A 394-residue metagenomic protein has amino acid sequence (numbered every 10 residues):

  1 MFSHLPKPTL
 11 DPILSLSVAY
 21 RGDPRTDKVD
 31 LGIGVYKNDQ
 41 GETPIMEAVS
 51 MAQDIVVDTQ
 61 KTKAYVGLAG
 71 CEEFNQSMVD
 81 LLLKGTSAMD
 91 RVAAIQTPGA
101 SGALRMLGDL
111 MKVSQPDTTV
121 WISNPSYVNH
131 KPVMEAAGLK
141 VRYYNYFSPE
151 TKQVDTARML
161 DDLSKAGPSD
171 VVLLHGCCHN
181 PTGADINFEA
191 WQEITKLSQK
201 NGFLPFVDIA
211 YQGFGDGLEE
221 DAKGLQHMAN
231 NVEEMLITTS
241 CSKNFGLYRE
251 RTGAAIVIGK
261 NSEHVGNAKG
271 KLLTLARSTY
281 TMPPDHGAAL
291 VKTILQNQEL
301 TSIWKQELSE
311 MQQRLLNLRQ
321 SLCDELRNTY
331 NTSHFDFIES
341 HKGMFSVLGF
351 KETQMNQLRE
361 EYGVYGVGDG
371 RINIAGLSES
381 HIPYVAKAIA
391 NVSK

Functional and structural regions predicted by a protein language model:
M1-G70, K84, S278, P284 (+2 more regions): N-terminal "arm"/small-domain region of PLP-dependent enzymes with the aminotransferase-like
L31, V141, P205, M235 (+1 more regions): Hydrophobic beta-strand scaffold residues
I55, K61-K200, G213-F214, K223-Q226 (+3 more regions): Conserved core of the PLP fold type I
R91, I338-G343, V367-I372: Short Gly/Ser/Thr- and Asp/Glu-enriched loop/turn motifs at secondary-structure junctions
I209-A210: Conserved Walker B
G224-N267, K271: Active-site PLP attachment segment
K269-A288, I294-C323: Structural signature of PLP-dependent enzymes
K305-E361: Conserved PLP-binding catalytic core of the aspartate aminotransferase-like
